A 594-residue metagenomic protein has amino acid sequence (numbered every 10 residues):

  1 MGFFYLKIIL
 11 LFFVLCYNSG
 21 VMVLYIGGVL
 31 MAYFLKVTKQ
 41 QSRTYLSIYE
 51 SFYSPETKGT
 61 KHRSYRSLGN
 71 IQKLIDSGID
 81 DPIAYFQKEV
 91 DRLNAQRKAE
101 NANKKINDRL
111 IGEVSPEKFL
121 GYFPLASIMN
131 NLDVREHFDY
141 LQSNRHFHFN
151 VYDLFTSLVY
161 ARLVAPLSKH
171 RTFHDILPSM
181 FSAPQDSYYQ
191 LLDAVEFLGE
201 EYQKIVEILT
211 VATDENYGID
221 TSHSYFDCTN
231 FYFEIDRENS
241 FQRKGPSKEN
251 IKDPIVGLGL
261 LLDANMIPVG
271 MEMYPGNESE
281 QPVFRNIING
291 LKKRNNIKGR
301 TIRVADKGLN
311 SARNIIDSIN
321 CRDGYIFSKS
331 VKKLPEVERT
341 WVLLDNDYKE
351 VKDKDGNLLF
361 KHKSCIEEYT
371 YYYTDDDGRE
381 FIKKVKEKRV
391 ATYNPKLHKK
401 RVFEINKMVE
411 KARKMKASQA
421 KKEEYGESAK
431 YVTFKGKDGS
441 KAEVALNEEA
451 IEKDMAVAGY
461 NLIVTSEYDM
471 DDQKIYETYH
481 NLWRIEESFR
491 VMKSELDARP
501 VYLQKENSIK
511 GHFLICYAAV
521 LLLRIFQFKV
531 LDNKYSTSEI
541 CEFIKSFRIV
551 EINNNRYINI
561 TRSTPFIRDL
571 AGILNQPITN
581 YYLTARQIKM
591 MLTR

Functional and structural regions predicted by a protein language model:
G2-S240, L261-N277, A450-D454, N559-R594: Dynamic "connector" segments at or just before major functional cores
P55-T57, S179-D186, Y217, A264-I267 (+5 more regions): Secondary-structure transition/capping motifs at alpha-helix termini and the adjoining loop/turn into the next element
K58, A519-V520, I525-N554: Conserved nucleotidyltransferase catalytic core and NTase-mimicking acidic/glycine-rich helix/loop elements in nucleic
V151-Y152, V164-A165, S187, Y217 (+7 more regions): Secondary-structure capping and boundary motifs in well-ordered enzyme cores
I251-K292: Electropositive, glycine- and tryptophan-enriched low-complexity nucleic-acid-binding patches
V256, G270-M273, D323-T478, K545-R594: An anionic, glycine-rich sequence signature occurring as long contiguous blocks
S279, R303-R313, V331-L334, N507-I509: Acidic, metal-coordinating catalytic cores used for nucleic-acid/nucleotide bond scission and strand-transfer chemistry
I475-Y502: Short amphipathic alpha-helical "interface-anchor" segments enriched in bulky aromatics
